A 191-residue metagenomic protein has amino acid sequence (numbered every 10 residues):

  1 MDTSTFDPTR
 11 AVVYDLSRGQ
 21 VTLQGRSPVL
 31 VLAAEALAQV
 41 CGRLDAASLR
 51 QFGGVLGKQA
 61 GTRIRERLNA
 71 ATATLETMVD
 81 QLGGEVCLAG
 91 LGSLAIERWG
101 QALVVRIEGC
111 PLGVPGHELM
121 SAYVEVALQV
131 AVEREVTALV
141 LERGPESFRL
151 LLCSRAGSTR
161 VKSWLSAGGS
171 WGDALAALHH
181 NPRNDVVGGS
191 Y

Functional and structural regions predicted by a protein language model:
M1-L119, T137-Y191: N-terminal accessory segment detector
L119-R134: Short, non-transmembrane amphipathic alpha-helical segments
